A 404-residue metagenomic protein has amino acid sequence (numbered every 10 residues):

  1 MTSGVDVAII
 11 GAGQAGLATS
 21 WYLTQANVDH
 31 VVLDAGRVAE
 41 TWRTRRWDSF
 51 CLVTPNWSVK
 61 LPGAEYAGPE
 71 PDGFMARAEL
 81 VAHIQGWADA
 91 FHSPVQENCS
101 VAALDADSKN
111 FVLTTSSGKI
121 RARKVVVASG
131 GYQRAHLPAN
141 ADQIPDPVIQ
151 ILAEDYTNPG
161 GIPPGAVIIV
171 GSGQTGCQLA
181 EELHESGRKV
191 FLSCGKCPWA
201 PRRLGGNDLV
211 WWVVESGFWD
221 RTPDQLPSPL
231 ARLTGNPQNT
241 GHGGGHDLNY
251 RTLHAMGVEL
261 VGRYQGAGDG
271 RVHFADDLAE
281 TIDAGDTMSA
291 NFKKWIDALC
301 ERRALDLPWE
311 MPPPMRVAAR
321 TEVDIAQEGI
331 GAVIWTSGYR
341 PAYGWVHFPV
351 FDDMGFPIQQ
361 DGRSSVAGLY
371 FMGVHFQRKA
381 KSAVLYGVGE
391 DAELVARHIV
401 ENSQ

Functional and structural regions predicted by a protein language model:
T2-A12, A18-T41, F74-Q404: Flavin (primarily FAD) cofactor-binding/catalytic cores of flavoenzymes
R45-P71, L209-Q225: N-terminal glycine-rich dinucleotide-binding loop that anchors FAD/FMN and/or NAD(P) in oxidoreductases
